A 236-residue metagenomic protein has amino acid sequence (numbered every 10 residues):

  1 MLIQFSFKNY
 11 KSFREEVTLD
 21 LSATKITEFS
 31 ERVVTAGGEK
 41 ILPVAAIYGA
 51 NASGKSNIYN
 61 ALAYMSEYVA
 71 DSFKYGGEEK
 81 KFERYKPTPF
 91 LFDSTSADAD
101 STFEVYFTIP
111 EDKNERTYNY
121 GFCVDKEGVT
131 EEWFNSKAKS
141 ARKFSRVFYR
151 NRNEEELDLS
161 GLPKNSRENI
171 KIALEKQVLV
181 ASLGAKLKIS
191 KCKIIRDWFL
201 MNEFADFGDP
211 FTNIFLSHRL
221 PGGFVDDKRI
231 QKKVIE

Functional and structural regions predicted by a protein language model:
M1-Y64: Pre-Walker A-like glycine/lysine-rich segment at the N-terminus of P-loop NTPase domains
L2, E16, T102-E104, N119 (+1 more regions): Broad gene-expression machinery/nucleic-acid interaction feature
K8-Y10, Y106-D112, N135-K137: A generic structural motif
K11, K25, E111-K113, G128 (+1 more regions): Residues that cap or initiate secondary-structure elements
E15, F92-S94, E131, L183: Generic structural "secondary-structure junction" signal
D20-S22, Y106, C123, S182: Residues in well-ordered beta-strands of folded domains
K40, A46, N60-N119, K126: Conserved P-loop NTP-binding catalytic core
E115-E236: Electropositive, glycine-dotted interaction segments that contact anionic polymers or phosphate-rich ligands
